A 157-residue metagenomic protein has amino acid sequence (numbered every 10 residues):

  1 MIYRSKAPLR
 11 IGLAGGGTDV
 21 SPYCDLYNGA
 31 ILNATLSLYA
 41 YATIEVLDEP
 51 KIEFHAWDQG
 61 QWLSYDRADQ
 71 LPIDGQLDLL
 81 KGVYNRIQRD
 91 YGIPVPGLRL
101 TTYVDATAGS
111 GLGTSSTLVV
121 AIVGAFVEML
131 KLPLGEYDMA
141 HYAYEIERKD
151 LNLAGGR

Functional and structural regions predicted by a protein language model:
M1-L112, G124-L134: ATP-binding N-lobe of GHMP and related small-molecule kinases
S115: Short, conserved phosphate/pyrophosphate- and ester-handling motifs at nucleotide-, phospho-/glycolipid
A121: Active-site signature of alpha/beta-hydrolase-fold catalytic machinery across serine- and Asp/Cys-nucleophile hydrolases
L134-R157: Alpha/beta catalytic cores of group-transfer enzymes, especially the acyltransferase/condensing modules of polyketide
